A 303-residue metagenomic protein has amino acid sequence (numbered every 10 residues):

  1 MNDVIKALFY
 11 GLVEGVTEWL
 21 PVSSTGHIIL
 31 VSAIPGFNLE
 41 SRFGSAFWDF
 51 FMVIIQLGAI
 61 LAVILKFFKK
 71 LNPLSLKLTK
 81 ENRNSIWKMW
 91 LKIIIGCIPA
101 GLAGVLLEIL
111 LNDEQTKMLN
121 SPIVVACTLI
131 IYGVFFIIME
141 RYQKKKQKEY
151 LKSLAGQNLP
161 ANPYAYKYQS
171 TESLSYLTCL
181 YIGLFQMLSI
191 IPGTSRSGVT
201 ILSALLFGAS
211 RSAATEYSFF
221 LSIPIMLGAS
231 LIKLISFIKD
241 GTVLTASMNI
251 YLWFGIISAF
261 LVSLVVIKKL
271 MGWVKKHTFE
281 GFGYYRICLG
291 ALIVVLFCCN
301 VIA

Functional and structural regions predicted by a protein language model:
M1-A303: Multi-pass membrane proteins that catalyze or facilitate reactions on polyprenyl-/lipid-phosphate substrates and their
